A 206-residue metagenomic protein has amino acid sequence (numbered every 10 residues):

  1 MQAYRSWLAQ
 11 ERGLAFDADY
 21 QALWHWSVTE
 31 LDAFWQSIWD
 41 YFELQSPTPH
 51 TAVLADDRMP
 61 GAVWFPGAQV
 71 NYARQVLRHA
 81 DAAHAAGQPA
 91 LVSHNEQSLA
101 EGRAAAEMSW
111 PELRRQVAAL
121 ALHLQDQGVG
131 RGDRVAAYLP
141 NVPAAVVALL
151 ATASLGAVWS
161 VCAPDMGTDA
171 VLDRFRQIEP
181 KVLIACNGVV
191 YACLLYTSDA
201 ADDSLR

Functional and structural regions predicted by a protein language model:
M1-P49: N-terminal amphipathic, basic-rich helices that act as targeting or association modules
A22-W26, A73, G87-L150, G167-L172: Conserved AMP-binding/adenylate-forming core of the ANL superfamily
V28, Q36-H50, G67-V92: A short N-terminal helical cap/helix-turn-helix that marks the beginning of AMP-binding/adenylate-forming
L139-P140, S160-R176, G188-L195: ATP-dependent adenylate-forming carboxylate-activation enzymes
A148-A153, D202: Short hydrophobic alpha-helical segments of the AMP-binding
G156: Structured binding elements
E179-P180: Proline-aspartate-enriched helix->loop->beta-strand connector
Y196-A201: Conserved small/polar residues in nucleotide/adenosyl-binding loops
